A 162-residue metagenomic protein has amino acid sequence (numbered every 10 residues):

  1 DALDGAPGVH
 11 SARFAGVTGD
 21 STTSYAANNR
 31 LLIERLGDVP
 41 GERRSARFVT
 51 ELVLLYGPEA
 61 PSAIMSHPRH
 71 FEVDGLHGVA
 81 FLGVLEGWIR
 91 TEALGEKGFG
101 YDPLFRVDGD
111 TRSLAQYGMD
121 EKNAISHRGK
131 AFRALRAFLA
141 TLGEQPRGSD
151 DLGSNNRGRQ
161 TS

Functional and structural regions predicted by a protein language model:
D1-D151: Anionic-ligand binding patches
T161-S162: Intrinsic disorder/low-complexity segments
